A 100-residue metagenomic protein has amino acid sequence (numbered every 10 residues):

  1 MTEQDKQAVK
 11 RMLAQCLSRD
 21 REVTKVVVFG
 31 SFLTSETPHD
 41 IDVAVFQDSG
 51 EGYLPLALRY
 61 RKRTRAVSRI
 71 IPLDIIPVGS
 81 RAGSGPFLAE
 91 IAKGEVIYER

Functional and structural regions predicted by a protein language model:
M1-V27, L33-P38, F46-R100: Catalytic core of pol beta-like nucleotidyltransferases
D42: Cell-envelope/extracellular polymer assembly enzymes that use nucleotide-activated donors
